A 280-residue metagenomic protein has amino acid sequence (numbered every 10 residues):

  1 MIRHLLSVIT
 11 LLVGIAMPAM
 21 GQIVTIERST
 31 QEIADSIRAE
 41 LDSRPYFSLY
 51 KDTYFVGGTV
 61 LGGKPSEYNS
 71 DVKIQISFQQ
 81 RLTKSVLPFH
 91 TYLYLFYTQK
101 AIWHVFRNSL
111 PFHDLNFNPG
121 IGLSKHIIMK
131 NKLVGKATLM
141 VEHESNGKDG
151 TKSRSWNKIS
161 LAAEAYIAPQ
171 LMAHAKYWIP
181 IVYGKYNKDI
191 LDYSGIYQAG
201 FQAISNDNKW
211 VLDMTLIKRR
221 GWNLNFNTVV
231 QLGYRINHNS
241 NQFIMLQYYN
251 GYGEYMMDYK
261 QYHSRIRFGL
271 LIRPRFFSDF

Functional and structural regions predicted by a protein language model:
M1-R38, F277-F280: Cleavable N-terminal export/targeting peptides
Q22-K84, I121, R273-R275: Short glycine/proline- and aromatic-enriched beta-strand/turn motifs that initiate or cap beta-hairpins
I23-I26, Q31, S145, I181-Y183 (+4 more regions): Intrinsically disordered, low-complexity linker/tail regions enriched in polar/charged residues
I26, I37-R44, N227-F280: Predominantly the C-terminal beta-signal and adjacent terminal strand-loop region of outer-membrane beta-barrel
L49-G57, K84-N206, M214-L216, N223 (+2 more regions): Outer-membrane pore/translocation modules
G63-S66, S70, S109, T151 (+1 more regions): Conserved aromatic-histidine-acidic binding/catalytic patches
D71, Q75-S77, N118-G120, S160 (+3 more regions): Membrane-embedded beta-strand positions in outer-membrane beta-barrel channels/transporters
